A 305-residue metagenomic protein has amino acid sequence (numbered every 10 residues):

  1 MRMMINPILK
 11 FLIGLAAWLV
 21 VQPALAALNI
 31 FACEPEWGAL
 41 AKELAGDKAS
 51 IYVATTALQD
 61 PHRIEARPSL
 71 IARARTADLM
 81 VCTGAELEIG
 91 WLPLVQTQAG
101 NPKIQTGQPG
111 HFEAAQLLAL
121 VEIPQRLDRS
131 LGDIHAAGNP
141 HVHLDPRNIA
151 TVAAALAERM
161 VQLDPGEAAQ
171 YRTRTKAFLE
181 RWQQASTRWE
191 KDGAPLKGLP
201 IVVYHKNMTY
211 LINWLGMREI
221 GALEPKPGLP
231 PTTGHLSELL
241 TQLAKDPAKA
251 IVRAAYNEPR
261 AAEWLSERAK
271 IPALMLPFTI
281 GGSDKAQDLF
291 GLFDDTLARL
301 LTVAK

Functional and structural regions predicted by a protein language model:
R2-I13, L19: Bacterial N-terminal signal peptides that target proteins for export
V21-P23: N-terminal signal peptide c-region/cleavage motif recognized by signal peptidases
A27-K305: Extracytoplasmic metal-acquisition and chelation regions
